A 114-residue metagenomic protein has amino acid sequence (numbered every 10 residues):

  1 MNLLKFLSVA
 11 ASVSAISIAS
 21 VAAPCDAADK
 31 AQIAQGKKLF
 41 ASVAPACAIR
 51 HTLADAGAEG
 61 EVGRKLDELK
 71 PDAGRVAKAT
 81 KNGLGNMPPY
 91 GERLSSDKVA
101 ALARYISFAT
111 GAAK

Functional and structural regions predicted by a protein language model:
M1-K30, K114: N-terminal export/targeting leaders of redox proteins
M1-V9, T80-N86, Y90-R93: Extended, non-globular alpha-helical segments
A22-S42, R75: Electrostatic cytochrome c docking/interface patches
K30, K70, R93-D97: Soluble non-cytosolic domains of exported or imported proteins
K37-L39, A48-L84, P89: Gly/Gly-Pro-rich "capping" loops immediately C-terminal to redox-active cysteine motifs in periplasmic/lumenal
P45: Cys/His-enriched microdomains
E92-K114: C-terminal capping alpha-helices of c-type cytochrome domains
